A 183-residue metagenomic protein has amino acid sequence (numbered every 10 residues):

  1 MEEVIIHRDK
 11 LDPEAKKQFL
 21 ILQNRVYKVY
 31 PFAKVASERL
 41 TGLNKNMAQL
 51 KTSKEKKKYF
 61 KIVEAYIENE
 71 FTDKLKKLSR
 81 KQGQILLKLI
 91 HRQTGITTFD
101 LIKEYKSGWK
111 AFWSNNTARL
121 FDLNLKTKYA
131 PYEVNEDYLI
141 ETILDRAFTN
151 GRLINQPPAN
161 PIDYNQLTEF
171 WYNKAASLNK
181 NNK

Functional and structural regions predicted by a protein language model:
M1-I67: Early exported N-terminus immediately downstream of N-terminal targeting peptides
L20, K34-S37, T41, K81-Q84 (+3 more regions): Non-catalytic, well-ordered alpha-helical scaffold segments
R25, N46, K74, L89 (+4 more regions): Residues that form generic nucleotide/phosphate-binding pockets
G42-L101, F112: Mid-length scaffold segments of soluble, non-membrane domains
T98, K126-V134, E169-N181: Short secondary-structure transition/capping segments
I102-T149: An amphipathic alpha-helical core segment
I143-K183: A cross-kingdom marker for long, charged
